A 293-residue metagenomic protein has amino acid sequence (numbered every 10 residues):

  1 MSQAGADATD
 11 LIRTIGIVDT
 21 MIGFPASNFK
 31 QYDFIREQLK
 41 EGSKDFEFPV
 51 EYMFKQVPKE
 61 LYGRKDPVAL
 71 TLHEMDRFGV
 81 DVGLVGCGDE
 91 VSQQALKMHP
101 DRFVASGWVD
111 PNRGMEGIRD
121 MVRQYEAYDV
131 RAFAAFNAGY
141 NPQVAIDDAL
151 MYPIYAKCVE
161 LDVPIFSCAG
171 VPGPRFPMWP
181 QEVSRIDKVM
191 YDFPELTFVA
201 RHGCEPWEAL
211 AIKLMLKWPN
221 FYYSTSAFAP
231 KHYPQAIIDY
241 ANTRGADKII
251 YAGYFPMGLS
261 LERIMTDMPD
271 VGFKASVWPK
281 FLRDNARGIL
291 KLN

Functional and structural regions predicted by a protein language model:
M1-T20, F29-R77, G245-I250, G258-N293: Mid-to-C-terminal alpha-helical segments outside catalytic/metal-binding sites
V18-F29, C168, H202: Histidine-centered divalent metal-coordination motifs
M21, M75, G83, A105 (+8 more regions): Divalent metal-coordination and catalytic microenvironments
P25-S27, E90-S92, N112-R113, G139-N141 (+4 more regions): Active-site environment of divalent metal-dependent phosphoester hydrolases
N28-D33, R119, P177-W179, A211-I212 (+3 more regions): Short aromatic-enriched loop/helix-cap "lid" or pocket-rim segments at secondary-structure transitions that line
H73-D81, H99, E160-L161, D192-L196: A structural motif corresponding to the C-terminal end of an alpha-helix and its immediate exit/capping segment
D81-V82, D89-G173, P177-P180, K217: Active-site gating/metal-coordination segments in enzymes
R131-A132, V144-I250: Catalytic pocket-lining loop regions of alpha/beta-barrel enzymes, especially the amidohydrolase/enolase/GH5 lineages
